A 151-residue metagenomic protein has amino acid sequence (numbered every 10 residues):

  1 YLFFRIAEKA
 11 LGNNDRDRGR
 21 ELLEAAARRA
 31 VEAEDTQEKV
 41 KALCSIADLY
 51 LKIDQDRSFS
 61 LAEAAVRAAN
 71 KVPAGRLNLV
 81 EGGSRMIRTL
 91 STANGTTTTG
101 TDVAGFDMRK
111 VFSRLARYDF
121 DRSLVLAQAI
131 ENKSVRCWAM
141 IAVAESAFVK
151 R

Functional and structural regions predicted by a protein language model:
Y1-R151: Non-catalytic tandem-repeat scaffold regions and their flanking low-complexity/translocation tails
